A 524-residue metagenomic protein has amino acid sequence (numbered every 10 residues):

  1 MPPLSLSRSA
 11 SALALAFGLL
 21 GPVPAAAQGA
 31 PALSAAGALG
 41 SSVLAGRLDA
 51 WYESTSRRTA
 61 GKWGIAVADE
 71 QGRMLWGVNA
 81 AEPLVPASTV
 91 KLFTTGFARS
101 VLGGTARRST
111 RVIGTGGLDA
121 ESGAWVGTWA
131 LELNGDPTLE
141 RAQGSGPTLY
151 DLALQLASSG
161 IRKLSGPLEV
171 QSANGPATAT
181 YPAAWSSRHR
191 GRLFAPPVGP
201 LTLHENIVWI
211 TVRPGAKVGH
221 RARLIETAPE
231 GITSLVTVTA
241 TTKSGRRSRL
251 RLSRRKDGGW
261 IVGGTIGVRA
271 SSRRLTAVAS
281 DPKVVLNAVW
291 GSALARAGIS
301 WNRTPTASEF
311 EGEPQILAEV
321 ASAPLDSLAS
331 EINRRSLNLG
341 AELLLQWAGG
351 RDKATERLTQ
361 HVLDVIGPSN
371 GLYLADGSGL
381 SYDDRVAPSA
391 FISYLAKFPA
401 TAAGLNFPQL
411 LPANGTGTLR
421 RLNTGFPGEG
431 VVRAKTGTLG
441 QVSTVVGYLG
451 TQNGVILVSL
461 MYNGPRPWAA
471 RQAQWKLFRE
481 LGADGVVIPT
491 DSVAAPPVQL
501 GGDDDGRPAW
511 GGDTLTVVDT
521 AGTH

Functional and structural regions predicted by a protein language model:
M1-A12: Bacterial N-terminal signal peptides that target proteins for export
A10-P22: Bacterial N-terminal signal peptides
V23-A27: Sec/Tat signal peptide C-region and signal peptidase I cleavage site
Q28-S54, S100-S369, D484-H524: Conserved serine DD-peptidase/penicillin-binding transpeptidase domain and beta-lactam-recognizing active-site
S54-V78: A short, well-structured edge-of-sheet supersecondary motif
G61, L75-V78, R335, E342-H524: Small-residue-rich helix-loop
G72, K91-A98, L168, L201 (+5 more regions): Residue-level preference for non-acidic, small/hydrophobic
G77-F97, V101, A329: Short active-site loop at a secondary-structure junction that contains or immediately precedes the catalytic residue(s)
